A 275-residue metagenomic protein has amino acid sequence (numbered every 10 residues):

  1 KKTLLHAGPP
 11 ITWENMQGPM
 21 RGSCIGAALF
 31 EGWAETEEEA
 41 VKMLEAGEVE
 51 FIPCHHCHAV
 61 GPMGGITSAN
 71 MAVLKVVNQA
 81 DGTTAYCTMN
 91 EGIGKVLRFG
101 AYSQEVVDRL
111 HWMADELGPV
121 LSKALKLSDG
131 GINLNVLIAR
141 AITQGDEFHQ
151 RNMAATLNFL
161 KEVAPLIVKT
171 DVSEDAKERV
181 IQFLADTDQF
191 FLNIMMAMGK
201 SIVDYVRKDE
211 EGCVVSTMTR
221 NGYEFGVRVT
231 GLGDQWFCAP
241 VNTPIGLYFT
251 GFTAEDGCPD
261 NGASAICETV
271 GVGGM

Functional and structural regions predicted by a protein language model:
K1-M275: Anaerobic metallocofactor- and corrinoid-dependent redox/one-carbon enzyme cores, especially those from methanogenesis
